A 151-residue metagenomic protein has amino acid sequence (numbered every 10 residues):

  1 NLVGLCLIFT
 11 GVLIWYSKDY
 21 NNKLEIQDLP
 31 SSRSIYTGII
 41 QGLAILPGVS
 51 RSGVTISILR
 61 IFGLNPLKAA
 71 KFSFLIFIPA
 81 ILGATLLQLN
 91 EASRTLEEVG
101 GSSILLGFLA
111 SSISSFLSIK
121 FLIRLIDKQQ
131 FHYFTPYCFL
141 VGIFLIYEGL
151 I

Functional and structural regions predicted by a protein language model:
N1-I151: Multi-pass membrane proteins that catalyze or facilitate reactions on polyprenyl-/lipid-phosphate substrates and their
